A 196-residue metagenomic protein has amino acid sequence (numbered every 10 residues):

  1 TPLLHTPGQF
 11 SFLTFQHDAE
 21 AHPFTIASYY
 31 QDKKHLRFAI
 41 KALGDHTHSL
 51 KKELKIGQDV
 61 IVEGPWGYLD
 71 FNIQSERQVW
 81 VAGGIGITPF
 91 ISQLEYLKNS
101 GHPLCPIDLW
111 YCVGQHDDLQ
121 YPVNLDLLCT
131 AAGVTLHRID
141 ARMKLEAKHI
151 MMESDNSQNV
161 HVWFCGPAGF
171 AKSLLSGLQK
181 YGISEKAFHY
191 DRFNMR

Functional and structural regions predicted by a protein language model:
T1-I61, V113-Q115, D126: Ferredoxin-reductase
G8, G86, P167: Short, conserved phosphate/pyrophosphate- and ester-handling motifs at nucleotide-, phospho-/glycolipid
D45-T47, L104-R196: Reductase modules of NAD(P)H-dependent flavoproteins
S49, D70, P89-S92, S173-L174: Phosphate- and divalent-cation-binding pockets in alpha/beta enzyme and binding domains that engage nucleotide-derived
E63-Q74: A short, basic/flexible loop-to-alpha-helix module at the beginning of a structural domain
R77-V81, H161-W163: Conserved beta-strand elements of the Class I
I87-G101: Histidine-anchored nucleotide/phosphate-binding helix
